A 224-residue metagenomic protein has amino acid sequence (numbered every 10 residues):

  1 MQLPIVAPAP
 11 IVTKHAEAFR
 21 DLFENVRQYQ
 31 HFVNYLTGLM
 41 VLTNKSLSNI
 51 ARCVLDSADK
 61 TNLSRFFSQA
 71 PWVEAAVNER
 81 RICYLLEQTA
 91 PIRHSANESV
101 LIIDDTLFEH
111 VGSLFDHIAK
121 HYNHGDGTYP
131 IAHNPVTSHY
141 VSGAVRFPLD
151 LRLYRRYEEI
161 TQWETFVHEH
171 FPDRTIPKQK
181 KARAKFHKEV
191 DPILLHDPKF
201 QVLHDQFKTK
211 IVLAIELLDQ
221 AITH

Functional and structural regions predicted by a protein language model:
M1-H224: Conserved, well-structured functional cores that handle cations and Mg-NTP chemistry
